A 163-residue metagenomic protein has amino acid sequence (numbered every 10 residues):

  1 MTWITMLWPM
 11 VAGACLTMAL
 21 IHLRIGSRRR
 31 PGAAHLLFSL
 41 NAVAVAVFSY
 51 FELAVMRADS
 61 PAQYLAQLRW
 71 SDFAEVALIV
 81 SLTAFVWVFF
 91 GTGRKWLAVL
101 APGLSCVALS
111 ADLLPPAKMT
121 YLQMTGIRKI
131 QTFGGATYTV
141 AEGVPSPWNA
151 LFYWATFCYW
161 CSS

Functional and structural regions predicted by a protein language model:
T2-A19, R28-G134, G143-Y159: Individual alpha-helical transmembrane segments in multi-pass integral membrane proteins
T137-Y138: Short membrane-interface loop/juxtamembrane segments of multi-pass integral membrane proteins
